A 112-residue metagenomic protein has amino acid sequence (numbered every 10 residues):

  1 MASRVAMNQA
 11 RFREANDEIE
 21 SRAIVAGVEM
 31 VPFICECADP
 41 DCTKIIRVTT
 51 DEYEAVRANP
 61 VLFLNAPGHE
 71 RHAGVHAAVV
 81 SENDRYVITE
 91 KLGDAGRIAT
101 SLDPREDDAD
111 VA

Functional and structural regions predicted by a protein language model:
M1-A112: Polybasic/polar functional segments that serve as interface/processing modules
